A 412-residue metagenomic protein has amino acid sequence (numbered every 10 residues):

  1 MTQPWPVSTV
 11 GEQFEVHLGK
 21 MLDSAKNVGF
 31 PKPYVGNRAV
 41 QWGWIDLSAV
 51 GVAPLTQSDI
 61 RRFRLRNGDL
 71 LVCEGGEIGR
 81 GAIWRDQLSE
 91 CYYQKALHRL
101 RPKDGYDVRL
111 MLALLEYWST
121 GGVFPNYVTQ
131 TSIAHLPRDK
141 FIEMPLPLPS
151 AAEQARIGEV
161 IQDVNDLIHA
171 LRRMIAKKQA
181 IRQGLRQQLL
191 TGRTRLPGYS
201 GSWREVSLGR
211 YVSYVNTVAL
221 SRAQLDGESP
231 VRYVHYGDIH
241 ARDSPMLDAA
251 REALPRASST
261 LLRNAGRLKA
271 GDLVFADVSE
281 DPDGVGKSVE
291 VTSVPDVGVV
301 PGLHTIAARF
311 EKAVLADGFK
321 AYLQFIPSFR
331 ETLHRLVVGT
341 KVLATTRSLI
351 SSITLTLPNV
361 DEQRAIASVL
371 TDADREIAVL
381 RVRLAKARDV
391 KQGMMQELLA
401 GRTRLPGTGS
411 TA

Functional and structural regions predicted by a protein language model:
M1-K20, E143, A151-A152, R195-A219 (+1 more regions): Non-catalytic DNA-recognition/assembly elements of restriction-modification systems
M1-P4, L148-S202, L349-A412: Amphipathic alpha-helical coiled-coil/heptad-repeat segments
Q3, C91-H98, Y106, W118 (+6 more regions): A short glycine-rich beta-alpha junction/loop motif
S8-S24, R38-N67, Q87, G209-Q224 (+1 more regions): Sequence-specific dsDNA recognition surfaces
G36-N37, A53-W118, H235-Y236, A257 (+1 more regions): A short beta-sheet element
N37-W44, G75-G76, K140, G237-D243 (+2 more regions): Short, small-residue-rich loop/turn micro-motifs
